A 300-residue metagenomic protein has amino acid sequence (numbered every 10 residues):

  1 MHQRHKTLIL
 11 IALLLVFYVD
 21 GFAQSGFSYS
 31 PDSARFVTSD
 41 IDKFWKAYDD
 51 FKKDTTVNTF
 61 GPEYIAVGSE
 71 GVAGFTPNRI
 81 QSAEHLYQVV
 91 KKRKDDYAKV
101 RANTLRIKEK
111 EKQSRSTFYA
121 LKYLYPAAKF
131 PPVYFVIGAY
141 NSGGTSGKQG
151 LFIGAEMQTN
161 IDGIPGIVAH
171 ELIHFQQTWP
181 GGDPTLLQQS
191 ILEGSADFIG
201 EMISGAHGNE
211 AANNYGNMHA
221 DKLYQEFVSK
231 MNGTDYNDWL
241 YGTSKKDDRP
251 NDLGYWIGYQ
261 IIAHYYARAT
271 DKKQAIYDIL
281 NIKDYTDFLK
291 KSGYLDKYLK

Functional and structural regions predicted by a protein language model:
M1-S28: Bacterial Sec-dependent N-terminal signal peptides
Q24-A83: N-terminal mature-domain "stem" immediately C-terminal to a signal peptide or N-terminal signal-anchor/transmembrane
G26-Y48, L187-K230, L295: Post-HExxH zinc-binding segment in Zn-dependent metallohydrolases
I41, W45, R115-F118, E193 (+4 more regions): Extracytoplasmic/secreted envelope proteins and their assembly/folding machinery, especially bacterial periplasmic
F44-D54, E63, V67, A120-A127 (+7 more regions): Structured segments of extracytoplasmic/periplasmic soluble domains in secreted or envelope-associated proteins
T59-Y64, G68, V228-K300: Pan-zinc metallopeptidase signature
E84-N213: Acidic/His-rich structured neighborhood in mature extracellular/periplasmic domains
Y140-G143, G216-K222, I282-D287: Amphipathic alpha-helical surface "interface" segments used for docking/oligomerization or membrane association within
